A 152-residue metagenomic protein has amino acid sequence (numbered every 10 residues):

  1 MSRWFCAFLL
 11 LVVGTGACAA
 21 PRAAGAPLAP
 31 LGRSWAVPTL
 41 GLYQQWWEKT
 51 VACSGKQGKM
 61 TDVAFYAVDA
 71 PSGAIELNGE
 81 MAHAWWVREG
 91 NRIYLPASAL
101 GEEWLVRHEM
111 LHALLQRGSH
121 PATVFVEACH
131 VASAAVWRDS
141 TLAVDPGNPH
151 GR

Functional and structural regions predicted by a protein language model:
W4-V13: Sec-dependent N-terminal signal peptides
A17-C18: N-terminal Sec signal peptide cleavage junction
R22-L100, P146: Auxiliary, metal-adjacent structural segments of Zn-dependent hydrolase domains
W46-K49, C53, A113-R117, P121: Structured segments of extracytoplasmic/periplasmic soluble domains in secreted or envelope-associated proteins
W104-Q116: Active-site recognition of the HExxH zinc-binding catalytic motif
R117-R152: Post-HExxH zinc-binding segment in Zn-dependent metallohydrolases
